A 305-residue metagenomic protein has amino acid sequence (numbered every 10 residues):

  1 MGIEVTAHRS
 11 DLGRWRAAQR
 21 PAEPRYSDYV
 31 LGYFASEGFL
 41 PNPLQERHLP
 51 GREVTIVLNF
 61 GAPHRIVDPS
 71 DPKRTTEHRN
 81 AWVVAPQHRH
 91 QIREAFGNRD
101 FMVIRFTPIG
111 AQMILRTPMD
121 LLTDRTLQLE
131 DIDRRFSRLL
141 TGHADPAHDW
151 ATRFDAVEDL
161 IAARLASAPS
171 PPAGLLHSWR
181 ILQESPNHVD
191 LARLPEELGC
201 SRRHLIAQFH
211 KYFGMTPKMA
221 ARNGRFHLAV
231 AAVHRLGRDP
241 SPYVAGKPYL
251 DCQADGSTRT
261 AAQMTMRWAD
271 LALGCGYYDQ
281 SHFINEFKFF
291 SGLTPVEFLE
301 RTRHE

Functional and structural regions predicted by a protein language model:
M1-R202, Y212-M219, A231-Y278, L293-E305: Alpha-helical bundle regulatory/interaction domains
R203-H204, N223: Hydrophobic alpha-helical segments, especially transmembrane helices and their immediate juxtamembrane helical caps
F209, A221, E286-K288, L299: DNA major-groove recognition helix of helix-turn-helix
